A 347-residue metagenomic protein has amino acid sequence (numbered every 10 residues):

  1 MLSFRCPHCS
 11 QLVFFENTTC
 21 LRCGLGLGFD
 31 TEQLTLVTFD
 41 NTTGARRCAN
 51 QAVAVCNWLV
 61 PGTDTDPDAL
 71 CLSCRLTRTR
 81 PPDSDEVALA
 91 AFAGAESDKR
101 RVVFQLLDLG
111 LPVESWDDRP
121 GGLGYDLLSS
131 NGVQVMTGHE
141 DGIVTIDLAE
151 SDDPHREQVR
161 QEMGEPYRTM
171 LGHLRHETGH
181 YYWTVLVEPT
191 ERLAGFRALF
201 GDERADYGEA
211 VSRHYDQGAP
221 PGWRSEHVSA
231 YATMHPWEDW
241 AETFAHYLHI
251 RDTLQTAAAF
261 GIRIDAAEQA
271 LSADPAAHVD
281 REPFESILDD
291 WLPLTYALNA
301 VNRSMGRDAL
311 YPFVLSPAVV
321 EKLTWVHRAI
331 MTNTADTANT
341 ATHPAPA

Functional and structural regions predicted by a protein language model:
C6-C9, C20-C23, C48-A49, C71-C74: Short cysteine-rich clusters marking metal-coordination/redox-active sites
S10-F14, L27, A52-V55, V60 (+1 more regions): Cys/His-rich microdomains that often coordinate metals
Q11, T233-A347: Pan-zinc metallopeptidase signature
C20, R168-P189, A241: Active-site recognition of the HExxH zinc-binding catalytic motif
G24-L34, C74-P82: Short Cys/His-rich micro-motifs in 6-15 aa windows
A93-D153: Auxiliary, metal-adjacent structural segments of Zn-dependent hydrolase domains
P154-L174: Short pre-active-site segment immediately N-terminal to the catalytic Zn-binding motif
W183-E238, F244-T253: Post-HExxH zinc-binding segment in Zn-dependent metallohydrolases
